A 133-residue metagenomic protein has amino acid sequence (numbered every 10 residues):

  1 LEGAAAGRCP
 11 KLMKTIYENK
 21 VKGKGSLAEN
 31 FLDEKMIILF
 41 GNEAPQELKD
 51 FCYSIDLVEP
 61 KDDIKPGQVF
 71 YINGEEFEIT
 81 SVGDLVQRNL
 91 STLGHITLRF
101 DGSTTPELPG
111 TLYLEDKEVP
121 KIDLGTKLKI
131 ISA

Functional and structural regions predicted by a protein language model:
L1-L12: N-terminal amphipathic/basic-hydrophobic helices that include classical n-h-c signal peptides and signal-anchor
L12-K35: N-terminal, charge-rich interaction modules
L39, G102-A133: Helix-rich interaction surfaces within compact, conserved domain-sized segments that mediate assembly or partner
L48-E59, T105-L114: Short, structured beta-strand/loop micro-motifs enriched in basic residues and often containing a Trp
D62-K65, F70-Y71, I122: Short, well-ordered loop/turn sites that connect or cap secondary structure elements
N73-G74, S132: Conserved "cap/hinge" positions at secondary-structure junctions
E75-E76, G83-R88: Short, conserved beta-turn/loop elements at beta-strand boundaries and strand-helix junctions
V86-T97: Short, solvent-exposed secondary-structure boundary/capping segments
